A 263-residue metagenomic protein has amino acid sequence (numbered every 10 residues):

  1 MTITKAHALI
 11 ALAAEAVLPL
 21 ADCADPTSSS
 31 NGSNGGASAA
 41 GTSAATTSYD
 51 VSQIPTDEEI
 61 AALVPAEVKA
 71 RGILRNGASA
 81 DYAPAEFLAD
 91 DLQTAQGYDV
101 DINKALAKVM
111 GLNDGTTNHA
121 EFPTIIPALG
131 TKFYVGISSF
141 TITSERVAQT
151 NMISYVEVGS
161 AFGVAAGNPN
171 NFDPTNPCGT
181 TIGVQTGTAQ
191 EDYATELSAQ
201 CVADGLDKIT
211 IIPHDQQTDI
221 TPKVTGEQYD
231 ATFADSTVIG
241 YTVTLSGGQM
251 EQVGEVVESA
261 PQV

Functional and structural regions predicted by a protein language model:
M1-A21: Sec-dependent bacterial lipoprotein signal peptides
L20-A37: Bacterial lipoprotein signal-peptidase II cleavage site
G32, G41-G136: Extracytoplasmic small-molecule ligand-binding "clamshell" domains of the periplasmic binding protein/Venus flytrap
A83, A95-K108, F140-T143, G159-Q216 (+2 more regions): Bilobed "Venus flytrap"/periplasmic-binding protein-like clamshell domains and structurally analogous long
I102-N103, T124-L129, D219-K223, Y229 (+1 more regions): Short, hydrophobic alpha-helical packing/hinge segments within bilobed ligand-binding/sensory domains
L112-N113, G130-S139, T225-A234, V238 (+1 more regions): Alpha-to-beta junction loops
G115-N176: Acidic, polar ligand-binding/catalytic clefts
V156-V164, T244-V263: Periplasmic-binding protein-like
